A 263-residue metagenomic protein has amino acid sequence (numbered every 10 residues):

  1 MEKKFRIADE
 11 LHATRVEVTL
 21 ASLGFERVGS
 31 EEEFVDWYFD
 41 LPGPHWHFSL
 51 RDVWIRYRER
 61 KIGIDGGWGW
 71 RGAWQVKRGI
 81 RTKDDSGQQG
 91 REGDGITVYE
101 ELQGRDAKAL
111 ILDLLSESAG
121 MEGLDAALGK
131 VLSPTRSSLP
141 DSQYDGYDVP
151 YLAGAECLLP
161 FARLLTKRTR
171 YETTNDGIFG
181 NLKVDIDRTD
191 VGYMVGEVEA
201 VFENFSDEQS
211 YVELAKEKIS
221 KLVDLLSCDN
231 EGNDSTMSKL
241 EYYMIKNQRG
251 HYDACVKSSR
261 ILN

Functional and structural regions predicted by a protein language model:
M1-S30, F34-D36: Short, extreme N-terminal leader segments that mark the start of a protein/domain
K3, I55, G72-W74, V195-V198: Short, structured motif recognition centered on aromatic/hydrophobic residues
F5-D9, L41-G43, E100, T173-N175 (+1 more regions): Short beta-strand-to-loop capping motifs
A8, A21-S30, H47-R51, R56-I178: Charged surface patches that recognize polyanionic ligands
E33-D40, R170-E172: Beta-rich nucleic-acid/ligand-interaction surfaces
L159-S206, S210-E217: Extended serine/threonine-enriched, polar tracts that run as long, contiguous segments within proteins
V201-Y242: Mixed-charge, glycine-accented linear interaction segment located at domain edges/termini
S227-N263: Short, highly charged C-terminal tails/helix-capping segments
